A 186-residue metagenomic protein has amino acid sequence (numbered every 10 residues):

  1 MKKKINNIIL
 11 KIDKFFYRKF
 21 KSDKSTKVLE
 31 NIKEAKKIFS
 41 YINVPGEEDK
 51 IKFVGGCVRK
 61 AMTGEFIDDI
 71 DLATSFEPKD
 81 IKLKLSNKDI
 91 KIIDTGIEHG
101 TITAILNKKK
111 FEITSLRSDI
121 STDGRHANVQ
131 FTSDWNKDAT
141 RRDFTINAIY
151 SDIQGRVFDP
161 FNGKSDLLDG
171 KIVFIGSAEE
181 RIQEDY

Functional and structural regions predicted by a protein language model:
M1-Y186: Catalytic cores of the polymerase beta-like nucleotidyltransferase superfamily and closely associated nucleotide
